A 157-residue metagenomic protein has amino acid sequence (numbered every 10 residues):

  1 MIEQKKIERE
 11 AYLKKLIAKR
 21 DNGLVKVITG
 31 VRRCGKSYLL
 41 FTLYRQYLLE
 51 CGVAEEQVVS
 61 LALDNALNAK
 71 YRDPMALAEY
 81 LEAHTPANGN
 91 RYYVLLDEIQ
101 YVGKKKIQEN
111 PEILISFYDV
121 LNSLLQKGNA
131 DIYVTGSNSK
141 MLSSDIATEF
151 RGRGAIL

Functional and structural regions predicted by a protein language model:
M1-L157: Phosphate-binding site recognition
